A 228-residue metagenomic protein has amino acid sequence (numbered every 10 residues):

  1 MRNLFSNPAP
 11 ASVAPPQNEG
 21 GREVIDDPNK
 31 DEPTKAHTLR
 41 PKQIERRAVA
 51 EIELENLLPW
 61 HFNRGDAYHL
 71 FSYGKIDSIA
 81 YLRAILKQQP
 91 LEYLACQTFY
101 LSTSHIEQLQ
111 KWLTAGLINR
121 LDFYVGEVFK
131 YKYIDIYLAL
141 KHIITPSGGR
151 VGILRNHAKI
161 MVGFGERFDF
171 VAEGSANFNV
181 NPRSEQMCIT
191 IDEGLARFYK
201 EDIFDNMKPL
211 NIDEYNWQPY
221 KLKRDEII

Functional and structural regions predicted by a protein language model:
M1-L91, T114-A115, F164, D169 (+2 more regions): N-terminal localization/anchoring segments of enzymes in phospholipid and broader phosphate metabolism
N3-A14, L94, G148-E201: HKD (HxKxxxxD) catalytic microenvironment of the phospholipase D
Q43, E92, T114-R120, P146-V151 (+3 more regions): Extended interaction regions within the primary functional domain
H69-K75, T98-L101, G148-R150: Short, flexible loop segments at the rims of nucleotide/cofactor-binding pockets, characterized by
F71-Y73, Y124-G126, I153-L154: Conserved beta-strand termini and adjacent loop/short-helix elements that scaffold enzyme active sites in alpha/beta
S78-T145: Primarily the HKD phosphodiesterase
L101, V128, G165, I191-L195 (+1 more regions): Generic structural motif
Y199-I228: Cysteine/selenocysteine-centered motifs that mediate thiol-based redox chemistry or coordinate metal-sulfur cofactors
